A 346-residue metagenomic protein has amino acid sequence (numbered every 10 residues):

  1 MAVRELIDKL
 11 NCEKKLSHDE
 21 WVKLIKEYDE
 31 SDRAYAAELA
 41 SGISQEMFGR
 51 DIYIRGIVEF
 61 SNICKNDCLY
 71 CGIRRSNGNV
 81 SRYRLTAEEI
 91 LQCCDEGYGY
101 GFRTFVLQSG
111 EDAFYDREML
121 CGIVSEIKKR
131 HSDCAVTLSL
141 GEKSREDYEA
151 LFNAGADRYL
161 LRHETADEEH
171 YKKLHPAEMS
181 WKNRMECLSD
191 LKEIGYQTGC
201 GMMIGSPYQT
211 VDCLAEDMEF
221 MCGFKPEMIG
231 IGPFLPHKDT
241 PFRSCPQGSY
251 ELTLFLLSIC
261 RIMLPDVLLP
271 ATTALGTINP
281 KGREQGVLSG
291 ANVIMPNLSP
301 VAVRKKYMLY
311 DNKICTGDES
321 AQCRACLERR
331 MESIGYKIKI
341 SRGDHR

Functional and structural regions predicted by a protein language model:
M1-S31, Y98, C222-R346: Auxiliary Fe-S-binding modules of radical SAM enzymes
E13, A40, C68, L107 (+5 more regions): Conserved, mostly hydrophobic/aromatic
D32-Y53, A291: Short, charged low-complexity linear segments at domain edges
E46-E89: Canonical Radical SAM [4Fe-4S] cluster-binding loop centered on the CxxxCxxC motif and its immediate flanking residues
V58-F60, E111-A113, L140-S144, T165-D167 (+5 more regions): Active-site-proximal loop/turn and secondary-structure-junction residues that shape catalytic pockets, frequently
R75-L91, G97-E118, V124-L188, Q197-I204 (+1 more regions): Core AdoMet radical
Y115-L140, S180-Q197, C245-V267, E319-M331: Alpha-helix-loop-beta-strand connector modules within alpha/beta enzyme cores
S144-L151, P207-M221, T277-L288: Catalytic cores of alpha/beta
